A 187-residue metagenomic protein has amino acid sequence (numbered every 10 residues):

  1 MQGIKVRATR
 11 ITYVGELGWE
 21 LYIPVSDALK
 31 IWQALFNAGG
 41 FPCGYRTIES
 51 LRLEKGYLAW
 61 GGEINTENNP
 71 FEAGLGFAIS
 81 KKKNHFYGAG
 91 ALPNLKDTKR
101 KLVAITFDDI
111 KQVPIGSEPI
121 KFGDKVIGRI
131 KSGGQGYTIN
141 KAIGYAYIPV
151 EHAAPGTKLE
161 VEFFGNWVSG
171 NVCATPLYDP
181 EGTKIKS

Functional and structural regions predicted by a protein language model:
M1-S187: Conserved, structured C-terminal
